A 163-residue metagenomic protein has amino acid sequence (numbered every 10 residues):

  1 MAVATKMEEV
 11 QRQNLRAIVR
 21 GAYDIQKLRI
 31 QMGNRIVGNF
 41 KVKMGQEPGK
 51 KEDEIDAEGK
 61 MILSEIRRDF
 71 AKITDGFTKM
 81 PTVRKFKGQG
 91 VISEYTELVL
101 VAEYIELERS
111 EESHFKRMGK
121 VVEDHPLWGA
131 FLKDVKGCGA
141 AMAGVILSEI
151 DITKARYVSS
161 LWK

Functional and structural regions predicted by a protein language model:
M1-D124: Long, charge-rich intrinsically disordered scaffolds of nucleic-acid metabolism proteins
R12, G144-V145: Short, hydrophobic alpha-helix immediately C-terminal to the catalytic nucleophile
F131-D134, V145-K163: Phosphate-backbone recognition surface of nucleic-acid-processing proteins
